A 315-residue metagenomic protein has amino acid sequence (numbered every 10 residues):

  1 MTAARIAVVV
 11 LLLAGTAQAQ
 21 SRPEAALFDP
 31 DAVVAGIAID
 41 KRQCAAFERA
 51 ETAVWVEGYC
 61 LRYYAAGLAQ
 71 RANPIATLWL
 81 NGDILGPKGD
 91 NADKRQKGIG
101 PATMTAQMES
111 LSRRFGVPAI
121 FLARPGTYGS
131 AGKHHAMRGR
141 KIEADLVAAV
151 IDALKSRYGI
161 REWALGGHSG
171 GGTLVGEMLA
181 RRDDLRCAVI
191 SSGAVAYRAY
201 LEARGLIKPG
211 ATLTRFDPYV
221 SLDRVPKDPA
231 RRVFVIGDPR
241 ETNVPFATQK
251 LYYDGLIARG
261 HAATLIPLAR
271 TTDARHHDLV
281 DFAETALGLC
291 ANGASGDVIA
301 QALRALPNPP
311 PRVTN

Functional and structural regions predicted by a protein language model:
A25-Q70: N-terminal cap/lid segment of alpha/beta-hydrolase-fold proteins
V56-V117: Short, surface-exposed "cap/lid" segments of acyl-processing enzymes
S112-S130: Conserved alpha/beta-hydrolase
K133-Y158: Alpha/beta-hydrolase active-site loop
G166-V175: Gly/Ala-rich beta-loop-alpha elbow adjacent to hydrolase catalytic centers
L174-F216: Hydrolase active-site cap/lid region
A199-I266: The feature captures the conserved acid-bearing segment of alpha/beta-hydrolase catalytic domains
K250, A258-N315: C-terminal catalytic histidine-bearing segment of alpha/beta-hydrolase fold enzymes
